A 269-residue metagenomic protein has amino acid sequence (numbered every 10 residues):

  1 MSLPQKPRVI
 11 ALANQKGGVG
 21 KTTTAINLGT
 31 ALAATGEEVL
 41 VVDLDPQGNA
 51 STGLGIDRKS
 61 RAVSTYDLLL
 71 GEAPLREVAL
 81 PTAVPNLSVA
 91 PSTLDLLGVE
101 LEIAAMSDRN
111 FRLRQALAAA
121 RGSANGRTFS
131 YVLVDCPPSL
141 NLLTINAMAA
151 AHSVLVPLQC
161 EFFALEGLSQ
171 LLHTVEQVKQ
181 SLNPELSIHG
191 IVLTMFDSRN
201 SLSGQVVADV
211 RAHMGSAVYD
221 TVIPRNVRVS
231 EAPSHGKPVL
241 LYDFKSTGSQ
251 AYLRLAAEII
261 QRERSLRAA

Functional and structural regions predicted by a protein language model:
M1-A269: P-loop NTP-binding core
